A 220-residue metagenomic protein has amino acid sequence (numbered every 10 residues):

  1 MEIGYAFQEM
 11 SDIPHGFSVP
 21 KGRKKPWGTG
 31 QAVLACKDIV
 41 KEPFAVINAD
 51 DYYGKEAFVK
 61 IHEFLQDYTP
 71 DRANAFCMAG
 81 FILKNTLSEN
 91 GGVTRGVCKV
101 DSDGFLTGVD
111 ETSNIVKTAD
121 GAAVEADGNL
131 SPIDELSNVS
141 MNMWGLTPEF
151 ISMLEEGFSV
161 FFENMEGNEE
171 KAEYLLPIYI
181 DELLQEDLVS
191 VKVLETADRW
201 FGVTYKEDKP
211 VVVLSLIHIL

Functional and structural regions predicted by a protein language model:
M1-V46, Y53-G54, F58, D67: Conserved N-terminal catalytic core of the sugar/cofactor nucleotidyltransferase
E2-G4, F105, S190-K192: Conserved beta-strand segments of alpha/beta enzyme cores
M10-H15, K84-T86, I115-K117, R199-F201: A short acidic, often aromatic-flanked loop/helix-cap motif at beta-alpha or helix-coil junctions that lines enzyme
K55-W144, P148: Conserved core of the sugar-phosphate nucleotidyltransferase
N138, K192-D198: Catalytic beta-strand/loop signature of glycosyltransferases that borders the donor
E155-L188: A C-terminal functional module that forms or caps the active site or interfaces directly with catalytic machinery
I217-I219: Conserved small/polar residues in nucleotide/adenosyl-binding loops
